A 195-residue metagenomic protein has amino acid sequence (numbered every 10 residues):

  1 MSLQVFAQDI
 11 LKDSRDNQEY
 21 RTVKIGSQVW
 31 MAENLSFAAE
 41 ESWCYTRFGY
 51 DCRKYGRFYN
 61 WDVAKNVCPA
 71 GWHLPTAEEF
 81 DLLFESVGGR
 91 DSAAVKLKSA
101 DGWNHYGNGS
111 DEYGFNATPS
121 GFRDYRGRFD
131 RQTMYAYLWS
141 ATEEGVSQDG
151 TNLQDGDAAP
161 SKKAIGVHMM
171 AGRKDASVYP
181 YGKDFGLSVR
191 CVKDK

Functional and structural regions predicted by a protein language model:
F6-K195: Conserved positions within compact, well-structured domain cores
